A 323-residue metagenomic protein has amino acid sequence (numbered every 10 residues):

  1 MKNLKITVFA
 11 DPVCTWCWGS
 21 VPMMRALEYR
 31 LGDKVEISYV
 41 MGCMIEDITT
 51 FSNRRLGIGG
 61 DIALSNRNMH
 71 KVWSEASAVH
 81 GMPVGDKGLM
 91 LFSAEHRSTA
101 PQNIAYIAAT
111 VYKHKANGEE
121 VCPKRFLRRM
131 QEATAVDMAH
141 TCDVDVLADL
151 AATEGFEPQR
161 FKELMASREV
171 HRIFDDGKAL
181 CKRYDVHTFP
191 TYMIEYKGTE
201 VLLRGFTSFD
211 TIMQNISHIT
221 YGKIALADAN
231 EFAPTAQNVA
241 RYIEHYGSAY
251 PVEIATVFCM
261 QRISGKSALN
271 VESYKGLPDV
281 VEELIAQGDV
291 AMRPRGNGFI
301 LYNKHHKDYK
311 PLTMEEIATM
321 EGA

Functional and structural regions predicted by a protein language model:
M1-T7: Extreme N-terminal starter segment of soluble prokaryotic enzymes
V8-F9, V13, V21-Y29, K115 (+1 more regions): C-terminal cap of thioredoxin/glutaredoxin-like
W16: Short, cysteine/histidine-rich loop/knuckle motifs that typically chelate Zn2+
V21-A135, P251: Structural alpha/beta surface segment adjacent to cysteine/selenocysteine redox centers across thiol/disulfide enzymes
